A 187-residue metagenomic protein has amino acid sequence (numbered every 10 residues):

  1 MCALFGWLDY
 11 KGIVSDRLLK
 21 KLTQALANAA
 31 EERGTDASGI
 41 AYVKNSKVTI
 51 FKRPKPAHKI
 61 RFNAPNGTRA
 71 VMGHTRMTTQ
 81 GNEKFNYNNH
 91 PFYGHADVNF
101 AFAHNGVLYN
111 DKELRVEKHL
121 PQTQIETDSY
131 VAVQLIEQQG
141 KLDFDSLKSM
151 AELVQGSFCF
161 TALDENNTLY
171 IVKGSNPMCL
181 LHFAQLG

Functional and structural regions predicted by a protein language model:
M1-G187: Conserved short alpha-helical segments that host acidic/polar catalytic motifs at enzyme active sites
